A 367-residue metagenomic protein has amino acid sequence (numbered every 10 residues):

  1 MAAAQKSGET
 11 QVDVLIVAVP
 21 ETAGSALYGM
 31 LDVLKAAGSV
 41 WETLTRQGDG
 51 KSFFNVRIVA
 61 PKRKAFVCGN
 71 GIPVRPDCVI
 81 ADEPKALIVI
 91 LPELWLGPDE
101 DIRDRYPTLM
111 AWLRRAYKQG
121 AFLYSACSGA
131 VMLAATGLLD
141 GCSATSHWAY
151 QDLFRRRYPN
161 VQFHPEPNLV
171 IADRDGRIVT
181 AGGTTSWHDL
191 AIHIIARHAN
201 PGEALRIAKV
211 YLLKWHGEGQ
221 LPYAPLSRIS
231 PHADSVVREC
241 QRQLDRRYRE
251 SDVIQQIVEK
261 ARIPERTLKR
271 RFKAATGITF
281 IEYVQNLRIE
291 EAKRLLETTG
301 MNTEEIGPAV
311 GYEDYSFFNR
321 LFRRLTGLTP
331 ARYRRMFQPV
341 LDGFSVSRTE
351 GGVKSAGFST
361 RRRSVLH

Functional and structural regions predicted by a protein language model:
A2-A134: N-terminal functional module of multi-domain proteins
G137-D140, A196-N200: Basic phosphate/pyrophosphate-binding loop/patch that engages nucleotide-derived ligands
D140-N168, I207: A conserved active-site-flanking secondary-structure segment within enzyme catalytic domains
N168, A172-A181, H198-R242, R246 (+3 more regions): Short, Lys/Arg-enriched, Trp-marked, Pro/Gly-tolerant hinge/linker segments that flank
A191: Acidic, metal-coordinating catalytic segment for phosphate/diphosphate chemistry, firing primarily on the Nudix
P225-D252, I257-A261, E282-M301, M336 (+2 more regions): A short, Lys/Arg-enriched amphipathic alpha-helix from helix-turn-helix/homeodomain DNA-binding modules
Q243-D245, S251-L287, G307-R332: Basic/polar phosphate-binding segments, predominantly the helix-turn-helix DNA-binding elements of transcriptional
N302, A309, S316-H367: …primarily DNA-binding HTH/wHTH and HhH modules…
